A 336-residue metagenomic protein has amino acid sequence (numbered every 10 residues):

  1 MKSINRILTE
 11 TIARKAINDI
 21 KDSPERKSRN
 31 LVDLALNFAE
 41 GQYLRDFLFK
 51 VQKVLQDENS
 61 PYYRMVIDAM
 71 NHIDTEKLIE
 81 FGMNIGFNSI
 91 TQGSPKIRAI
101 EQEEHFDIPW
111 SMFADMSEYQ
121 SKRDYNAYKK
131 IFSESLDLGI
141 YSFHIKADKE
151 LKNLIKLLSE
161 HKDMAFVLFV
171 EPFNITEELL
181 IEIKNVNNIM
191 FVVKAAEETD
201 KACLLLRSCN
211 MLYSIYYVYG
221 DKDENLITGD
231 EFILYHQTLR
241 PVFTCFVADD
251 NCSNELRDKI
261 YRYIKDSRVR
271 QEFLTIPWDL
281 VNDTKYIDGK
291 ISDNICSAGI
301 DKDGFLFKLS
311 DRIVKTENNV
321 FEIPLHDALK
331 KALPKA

Functional and structural regions predicted by a protein language model:
M1-K53, K259-A336: Accessory C-terminal segments flanking Radical SAM cores
I12, K27-N30, A127, I175 (+2 more regions): Structural recognition of alpha-solenoid helical scaffolds
G41-D115, K335: N-terminal [4Fe-4S]-dependent radical SAM core
D107-P109, A127-S135: Well-ordered mid-protein domain cores that form the structural environment of catalytic cofactors
S111-R123, S135-K152, K162-D200, L206-L226 (+1 more regions): Core AdoMet radical
M116, L138, S142-F143, D200-L306: Conserved C-terminal portion of the radical SAM core fold that forms the substrate/S-adenosylmethionine-binding
N126, K156, E178-I181, L204 (+3 more regions): Polar/charged alpha-helical tracts
A127-I131, K152-H161: N-terminal active-site wall of soluble small-molecule enzyme domains
